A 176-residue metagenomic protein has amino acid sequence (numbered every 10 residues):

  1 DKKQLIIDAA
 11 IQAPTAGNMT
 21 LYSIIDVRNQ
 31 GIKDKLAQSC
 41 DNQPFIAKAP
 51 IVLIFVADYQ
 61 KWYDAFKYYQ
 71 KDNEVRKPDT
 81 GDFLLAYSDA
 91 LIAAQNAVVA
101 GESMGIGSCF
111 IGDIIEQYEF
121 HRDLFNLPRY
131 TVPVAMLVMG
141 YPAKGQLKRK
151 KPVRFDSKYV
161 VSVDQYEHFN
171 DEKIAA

Functional and structural regions predicted by a protein language model:
D1-A176: Acidic, surface-exposed loops and disordered segments
